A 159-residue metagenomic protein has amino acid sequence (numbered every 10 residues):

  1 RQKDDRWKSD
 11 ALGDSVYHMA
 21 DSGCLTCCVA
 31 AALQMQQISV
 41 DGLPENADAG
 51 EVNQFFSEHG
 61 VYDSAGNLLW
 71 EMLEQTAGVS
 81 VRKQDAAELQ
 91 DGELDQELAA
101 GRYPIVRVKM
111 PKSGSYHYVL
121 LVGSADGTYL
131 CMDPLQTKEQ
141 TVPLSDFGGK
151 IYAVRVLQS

Functional and structural regions predicted by a protein language model:
R1-W7, S39-A47, S80-D85, K112 (+1 more regions): Extracellular cell-wall/glycan-interacting regions and their flexible linkers
R1-Y62: Active-site-adjacent structural segments surrounding the nucleophilic cysteine of cysteine proteases and isopeptidases
C24, Y103-Q136: Catalytic nucleophile-His microenvironment captured as a short glycine-rich beta-strand/loop that brackets
A31, V40, V61, L89 (+3 more regions): Solvent-exposed loop/turn segments at secondary-structure junctions within structured extracellular/periplasmic domains
L43, V52-D85: Mid-length scaffold segments of soluble, non-membrane domains
A47-V52, R82-K83, G127-P134: Short, well-ordered strand-loop elements centered on a beta-strand within folded domains, enriched for acidic residues
L89-D95: Surface-exposed ligand/attachment interfaces on beta-rich extracellular proteins
A99-G101, S124-S159: Noncatalytic regulatory segments and standalone regulatory/sensor domains
